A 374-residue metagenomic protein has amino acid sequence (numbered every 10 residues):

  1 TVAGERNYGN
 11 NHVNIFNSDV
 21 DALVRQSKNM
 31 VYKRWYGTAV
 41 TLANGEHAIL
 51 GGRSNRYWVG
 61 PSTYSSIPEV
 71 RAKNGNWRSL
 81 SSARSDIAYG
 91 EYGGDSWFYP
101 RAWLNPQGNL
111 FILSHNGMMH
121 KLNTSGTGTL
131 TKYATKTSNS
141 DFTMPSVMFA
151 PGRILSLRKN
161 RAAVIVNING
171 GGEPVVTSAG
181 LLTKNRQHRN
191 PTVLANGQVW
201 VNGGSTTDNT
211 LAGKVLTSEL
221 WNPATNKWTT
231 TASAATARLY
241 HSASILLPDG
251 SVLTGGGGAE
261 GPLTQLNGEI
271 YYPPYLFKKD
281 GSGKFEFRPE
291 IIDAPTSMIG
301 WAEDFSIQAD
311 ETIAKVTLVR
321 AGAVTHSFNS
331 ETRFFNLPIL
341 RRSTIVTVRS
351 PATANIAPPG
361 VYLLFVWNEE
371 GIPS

Functional and structural regions predicted by a protein language model:
T1-S374: Kelch-like beta-propeller repeat domains
